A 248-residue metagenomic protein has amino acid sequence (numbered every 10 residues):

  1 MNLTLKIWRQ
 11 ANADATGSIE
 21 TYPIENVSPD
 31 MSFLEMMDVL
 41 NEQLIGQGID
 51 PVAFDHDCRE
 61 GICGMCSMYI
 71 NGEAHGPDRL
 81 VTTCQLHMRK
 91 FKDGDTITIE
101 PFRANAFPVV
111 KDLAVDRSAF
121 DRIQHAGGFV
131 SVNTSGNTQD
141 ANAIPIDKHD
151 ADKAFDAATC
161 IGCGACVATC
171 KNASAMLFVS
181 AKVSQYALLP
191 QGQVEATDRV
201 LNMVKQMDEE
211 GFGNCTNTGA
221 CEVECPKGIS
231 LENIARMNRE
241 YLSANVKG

Functional and structural regions predicted by a protein language model:
M1-P23: Eukaryote-biased recognition of intrinsically disordered, low-complexity regulatory segments
K6-W8, E25, Q85-H87, T98-F102: Residues in well-ordered beta-strands of folded domains
E20-S32: Short, contiguous acidic and Ser/Thr-rich linear segments
M31-D50, I97-G248: Ferredoxin-type iron-sulfur electron-transfer modules in oxidoreductases and energy-metabolism complexes
A53-M65: Short, structured protein-protein interaction patches enriched in aromatics and acidic/basic residues, typified by
I62, M68-I70, C221: Functionalized membrane-embedded alpha-helices
I70-G94, I99: Glycine-rich phosphate/adenylate-binding loop and adjacent beta-alpha elements of nucleotide- or dinucleotide-binding
